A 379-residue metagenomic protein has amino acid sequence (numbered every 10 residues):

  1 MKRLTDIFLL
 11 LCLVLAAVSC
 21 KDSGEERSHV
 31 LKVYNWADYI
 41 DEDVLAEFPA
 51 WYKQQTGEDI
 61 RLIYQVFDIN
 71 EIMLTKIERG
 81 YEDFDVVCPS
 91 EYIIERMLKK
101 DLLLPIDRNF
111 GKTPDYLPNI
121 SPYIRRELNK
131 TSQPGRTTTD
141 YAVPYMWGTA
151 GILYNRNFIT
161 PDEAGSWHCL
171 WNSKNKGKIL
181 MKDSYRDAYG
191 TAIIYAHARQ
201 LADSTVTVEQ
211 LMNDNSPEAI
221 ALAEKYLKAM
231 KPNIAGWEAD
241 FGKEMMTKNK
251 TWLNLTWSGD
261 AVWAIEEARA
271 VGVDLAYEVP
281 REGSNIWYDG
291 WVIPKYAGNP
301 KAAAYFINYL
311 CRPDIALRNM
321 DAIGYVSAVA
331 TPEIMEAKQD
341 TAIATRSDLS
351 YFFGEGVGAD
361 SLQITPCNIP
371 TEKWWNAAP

Functional and structural regions predicted by a protein language model:
K2-L10: Sec-dependent signal peptide recognition, specifically the positively charged N-region followed immediately by
A16-S19: C-terminal motif of bacterial Sec signal peptides marking the signal peptidase cleavage site
D22-K100: Early extracytoplasmic/lumenal segment of secretory-pathway proteins
Y39-E42, L98-M245, K250: Extracytoplasmic ligand-binding site segments that recognize negatively charged/polar headgroups
F67, P89, M181, W237 (+1 more regions): Short beta-strand and adjacent tight-turn residues that come in two discontinuous sequence segments and form the edges
P232-Y296, E333-I343: Extracytoplasmic/periplasmic substrate-binding proteins
D289-L362: Mature extracytoplasmic/periplasmic domains
G354-P379: Conserved C-terminal helix/tail region of periplasmic/extracytoplasmic solute-binding proteins
